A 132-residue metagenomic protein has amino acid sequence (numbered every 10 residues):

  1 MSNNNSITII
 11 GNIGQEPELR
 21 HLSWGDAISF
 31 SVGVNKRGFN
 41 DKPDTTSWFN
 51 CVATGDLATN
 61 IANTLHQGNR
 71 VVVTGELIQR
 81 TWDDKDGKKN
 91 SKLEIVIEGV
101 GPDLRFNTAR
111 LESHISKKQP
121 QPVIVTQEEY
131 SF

Functional and structural regions predicted by a protein language model:
M1-N3, P17-W24, N40-D44, T59 (+2 more regions): Acidic, gly/ser/pro-rich intrinsically disordered tails
N3-T45, T81, S91: Core FKBP-type peptidyl-prolyl cis-trans isomerase
T8-I13, V32, Q67-Q79, I97: OB-fold and OB-like beta-barrel modules that bind single-stranded nucleic acids
G14, E18-R20, T54, I78 (+2 more regions): Conserved positions in beta-strands of structured domains
S29-V34, N50-A53, I95-V96: Short, acidic/hydrophobic/Gly-rich beta-strand patch recurrent on exposed beta strands that often constitutes part
D44-A58: Disulfide-stabilized netrin-like
T54-N90, D103-F106: Beta-rich strand-turn-strand
S91-G101: A short hydrophobic beta-strand segment most commonly corresponding to one strand of the jelly-roll/cupin
